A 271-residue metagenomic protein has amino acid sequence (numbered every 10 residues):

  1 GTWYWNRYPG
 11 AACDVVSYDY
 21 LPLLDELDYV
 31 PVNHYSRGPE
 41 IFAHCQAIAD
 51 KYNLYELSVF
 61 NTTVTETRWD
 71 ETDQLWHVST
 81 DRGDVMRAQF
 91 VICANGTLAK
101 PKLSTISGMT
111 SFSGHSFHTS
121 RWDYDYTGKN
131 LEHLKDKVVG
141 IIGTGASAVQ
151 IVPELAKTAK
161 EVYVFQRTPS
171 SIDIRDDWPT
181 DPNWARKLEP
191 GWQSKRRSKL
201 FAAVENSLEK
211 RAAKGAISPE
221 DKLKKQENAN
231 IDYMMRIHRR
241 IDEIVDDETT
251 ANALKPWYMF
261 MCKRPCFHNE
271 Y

Functional and structural regions predicted by a protein language model:
G1-S58, Q166-R167, I244-T249: Beta1-alpha1 glycine-rich phosphate/pyrophosphate-binding loop at the start of Rossmann-like nucleotide-binding domains
Y4-Y18, I106-M109, L131, F267-Y271: FAD-binding beta-loop-beta segment adjacent to the flavin cofactor pocket
L21-P31, D125, A216-K222, K255-P256: Short glycine/proline-rich turn/loop motifs
D28-A47, V59, K224-Y233, F260-E270: Short beta-strand to alpha-helix junction loop
V32-A99: Feature captures the FAD/FMN-dependent oxidoreductase FAD-binding
L98-R239, E243: Rossmann-like dinucleotide-binding core of oxidoreductases
R239-Y271: Long, K/E/R/D-enriched contiguous segments that form extended
